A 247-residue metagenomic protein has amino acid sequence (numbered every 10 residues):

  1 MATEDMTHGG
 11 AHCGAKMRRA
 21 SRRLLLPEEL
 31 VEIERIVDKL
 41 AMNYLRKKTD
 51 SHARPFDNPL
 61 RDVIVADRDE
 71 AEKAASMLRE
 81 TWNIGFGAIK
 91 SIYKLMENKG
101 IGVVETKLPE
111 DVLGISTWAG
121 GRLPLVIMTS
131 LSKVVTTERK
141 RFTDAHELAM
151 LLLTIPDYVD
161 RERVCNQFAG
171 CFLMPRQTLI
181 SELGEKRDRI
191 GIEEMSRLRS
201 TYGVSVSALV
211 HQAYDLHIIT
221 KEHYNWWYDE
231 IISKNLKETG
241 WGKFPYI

Functional and structural regions predicted by a protein language model:
M1-I247: Active-site hotspot residues in diverse enzymes, especially metal/ion-binding acidic/histidine motifs
